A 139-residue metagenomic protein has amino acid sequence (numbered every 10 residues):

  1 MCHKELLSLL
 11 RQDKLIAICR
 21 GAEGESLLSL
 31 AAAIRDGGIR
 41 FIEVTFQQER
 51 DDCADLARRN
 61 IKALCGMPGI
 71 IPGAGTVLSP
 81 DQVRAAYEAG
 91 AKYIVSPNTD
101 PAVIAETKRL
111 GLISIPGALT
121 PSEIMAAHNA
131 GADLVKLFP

Functional and structural regions predicted by a protein language model:
M1-A89, T99, R109: Conserved N-terminal beta1-alpha1 strand-loop-helix module at the mouth
L56, M67, L78-D81, Y87-P139: Conserved anion-binding
